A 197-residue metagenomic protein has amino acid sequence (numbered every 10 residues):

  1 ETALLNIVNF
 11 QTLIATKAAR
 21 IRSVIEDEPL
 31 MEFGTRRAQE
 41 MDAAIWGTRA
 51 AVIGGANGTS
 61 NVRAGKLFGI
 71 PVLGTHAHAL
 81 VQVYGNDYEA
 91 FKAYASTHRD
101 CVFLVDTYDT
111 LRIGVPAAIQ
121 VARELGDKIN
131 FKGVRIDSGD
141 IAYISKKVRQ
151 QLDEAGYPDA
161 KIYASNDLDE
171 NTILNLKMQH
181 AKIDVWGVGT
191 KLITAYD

Functional and structural regions predicted by a protein language model:
E1-P158, E170-T172, M178-Q179, L192: Buried, small/hydrophobic-residue-enriched core segments of structured protein domains
L73-G74, Y163, D184-G187: Short hydrophobic alpha-helical runs that function as membrane-insertion/retention elements
H78, S165, G189: Residue-level "edge-of-site" marker
P158, S165-D169, W186: Hydrophobic alpha-helical bundle architecture
K182-D197: Glycine-rich phosphate-binding active-site loops on the catalytic face of alpha/beta enzymes
